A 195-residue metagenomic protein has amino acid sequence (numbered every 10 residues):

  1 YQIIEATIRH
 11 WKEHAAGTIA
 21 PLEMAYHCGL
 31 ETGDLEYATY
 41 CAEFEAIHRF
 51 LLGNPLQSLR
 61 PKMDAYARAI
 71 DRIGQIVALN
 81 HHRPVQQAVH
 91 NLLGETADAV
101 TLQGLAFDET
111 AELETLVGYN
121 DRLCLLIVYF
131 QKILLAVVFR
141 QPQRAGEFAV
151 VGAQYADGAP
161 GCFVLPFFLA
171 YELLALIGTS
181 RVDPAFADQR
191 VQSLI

Functional and structural regions predicted by a protein language model:
Y1-Q57, P61-G74, Q86: Hydrophobic, small-residue-rich alpha-helical packing segments that form membrane-like cores
Q57, P61-I195: Helix-coil-helix junctions within alpha-helical repeat/solenoid scaffolds
